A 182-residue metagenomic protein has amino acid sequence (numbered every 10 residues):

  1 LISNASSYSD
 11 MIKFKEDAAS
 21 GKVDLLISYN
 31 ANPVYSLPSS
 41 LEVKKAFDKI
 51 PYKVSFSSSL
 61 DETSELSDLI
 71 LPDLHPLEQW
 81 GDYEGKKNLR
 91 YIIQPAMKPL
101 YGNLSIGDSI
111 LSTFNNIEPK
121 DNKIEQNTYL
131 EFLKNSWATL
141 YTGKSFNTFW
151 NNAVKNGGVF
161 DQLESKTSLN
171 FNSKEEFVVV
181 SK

Functional and structural regions predicted by a protein language model:
L1-N147: Non-catalytic alpha/beta scaffold blocks inside enzyme catalytic domains
L133-K182: Long, low-complexity segments enriched in small/aliphatic residues
